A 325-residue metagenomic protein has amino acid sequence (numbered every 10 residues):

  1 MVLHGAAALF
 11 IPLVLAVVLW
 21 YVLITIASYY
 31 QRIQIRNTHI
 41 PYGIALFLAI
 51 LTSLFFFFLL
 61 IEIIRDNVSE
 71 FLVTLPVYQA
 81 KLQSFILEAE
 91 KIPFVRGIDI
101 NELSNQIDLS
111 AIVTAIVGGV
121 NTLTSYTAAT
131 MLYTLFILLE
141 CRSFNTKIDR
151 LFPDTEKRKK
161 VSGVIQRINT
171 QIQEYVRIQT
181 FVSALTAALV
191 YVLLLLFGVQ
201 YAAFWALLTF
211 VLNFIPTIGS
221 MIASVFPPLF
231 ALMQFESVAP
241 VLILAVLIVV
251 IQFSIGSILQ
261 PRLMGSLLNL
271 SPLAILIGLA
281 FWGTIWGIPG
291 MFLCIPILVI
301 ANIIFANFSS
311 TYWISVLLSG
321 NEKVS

Functional and structural regions predicted by a protein language model:
M1-I63, V299, I303-S325: Anchoring transmembrane alpha helix of integral membrane proteins
V2, G43-F56, T127, M131 (+10 more regions): Generic alpha-helical transmembrane segments of integral inner-membrane proteins, especially permease/transport modules
V2-F10, L195-Y201, T217, F235-V238 (+1 more regions): Transmembrane helix interruption/hinge and helix-loop junction motifs
A16-L19, L23, T134, L207-F214 (+5 more regions): Hydrophobic transmembrane alpha-helices
I26-Q34, F55-M131, C141, K147 (+1 more regions): Juxtamembrane membrane-interface segments in integral membrane proteins
R36-A45, D154, R158-V161, G219-I222 (+3 more regions): Membrane-interface starts of transmembrane alpha-helices
L123-F230, Q234, V238-L244: Alpha-helical transmembrane segments and their immediate interhelical loop/hinge regions in multi-pass membrane
V241-S325: Hydrophobic alpha-helical transmembrane segments of membrane transport and translocation systems, primarily multi-pass
